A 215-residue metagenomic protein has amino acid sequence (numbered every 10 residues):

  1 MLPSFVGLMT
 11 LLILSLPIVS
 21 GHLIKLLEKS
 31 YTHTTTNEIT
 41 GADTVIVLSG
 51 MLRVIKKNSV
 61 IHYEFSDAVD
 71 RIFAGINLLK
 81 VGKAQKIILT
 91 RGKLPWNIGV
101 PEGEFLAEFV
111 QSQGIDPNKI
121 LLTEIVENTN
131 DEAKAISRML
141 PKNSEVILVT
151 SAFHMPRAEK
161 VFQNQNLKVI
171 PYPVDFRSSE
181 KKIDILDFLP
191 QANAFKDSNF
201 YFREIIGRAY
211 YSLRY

Functional and structural regions predicted by a protein language model:
M1-V6, I46, R214: Proteins with a high burden of low-complexity, intrinsically disordered sequence enriched in S/T/G/P/A and R, requiring
L2-P17: Hydrophobic membrane-insertion alpha-helices, especially the h-region of bacterial N-terminal signal peptides
L16-A192: A structural signal for short, hydrophobic/glycine-enriched beta-strand patches
V19-H22, L26-L27, D197-Y215: A transmembrane-helix-recognition feature enriched in membrane-embedded lipid enzymes and envelope glyco-/phospholipid
